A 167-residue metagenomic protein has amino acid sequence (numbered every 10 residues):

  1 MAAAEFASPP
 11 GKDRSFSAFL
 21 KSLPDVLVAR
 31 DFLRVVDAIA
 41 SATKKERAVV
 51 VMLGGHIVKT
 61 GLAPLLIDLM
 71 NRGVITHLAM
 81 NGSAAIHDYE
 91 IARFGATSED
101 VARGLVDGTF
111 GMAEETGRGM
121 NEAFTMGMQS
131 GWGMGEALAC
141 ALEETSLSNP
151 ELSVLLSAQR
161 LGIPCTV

Functional and structural regions predicted by a protein language model:
M1-M128, G135-V167: Metallocofactor- and cofactor-centric catalytic cores in central/energy metabolism, strongly enriched
